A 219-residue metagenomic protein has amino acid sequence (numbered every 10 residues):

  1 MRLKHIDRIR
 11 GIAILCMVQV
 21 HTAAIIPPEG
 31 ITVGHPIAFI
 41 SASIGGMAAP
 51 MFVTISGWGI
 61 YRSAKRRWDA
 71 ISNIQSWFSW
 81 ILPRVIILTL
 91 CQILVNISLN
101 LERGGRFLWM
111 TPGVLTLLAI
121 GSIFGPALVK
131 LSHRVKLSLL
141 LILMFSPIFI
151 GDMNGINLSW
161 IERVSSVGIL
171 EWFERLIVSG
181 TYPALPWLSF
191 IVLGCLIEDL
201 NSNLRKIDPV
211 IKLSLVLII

Functional and structural regions predicted by a protein language model:
M1-I219: Alpha-helical transmembrane segments and their immediate juxtamembrane cytosolic regions
